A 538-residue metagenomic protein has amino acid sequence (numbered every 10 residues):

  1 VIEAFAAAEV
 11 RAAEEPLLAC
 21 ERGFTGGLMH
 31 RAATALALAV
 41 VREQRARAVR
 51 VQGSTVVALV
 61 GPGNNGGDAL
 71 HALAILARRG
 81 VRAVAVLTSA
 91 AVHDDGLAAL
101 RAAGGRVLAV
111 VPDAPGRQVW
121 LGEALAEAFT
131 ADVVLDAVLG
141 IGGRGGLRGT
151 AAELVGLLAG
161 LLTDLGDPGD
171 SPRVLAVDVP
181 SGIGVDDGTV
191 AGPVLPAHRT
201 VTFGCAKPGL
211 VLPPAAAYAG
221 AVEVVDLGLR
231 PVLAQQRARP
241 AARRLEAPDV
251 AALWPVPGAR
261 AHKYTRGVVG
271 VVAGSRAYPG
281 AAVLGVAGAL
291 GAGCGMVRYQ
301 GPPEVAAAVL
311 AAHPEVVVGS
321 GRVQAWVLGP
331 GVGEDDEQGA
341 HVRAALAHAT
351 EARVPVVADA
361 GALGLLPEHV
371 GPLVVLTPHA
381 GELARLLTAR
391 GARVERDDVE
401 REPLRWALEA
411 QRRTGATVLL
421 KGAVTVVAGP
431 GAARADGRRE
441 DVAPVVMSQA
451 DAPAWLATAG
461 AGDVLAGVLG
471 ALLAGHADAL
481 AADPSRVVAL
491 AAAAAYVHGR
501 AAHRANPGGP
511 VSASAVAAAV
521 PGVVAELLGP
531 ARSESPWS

Functional and structural regions predicted by a protein language model:
V1-T88, R199, C205-A360, G364-V375 (+2 more regions): Small-residue (G/A/S/T)-rich helix-start motifs and N-terminal tracts that mark the onset
L38-G140, G146-V177, H348-A349, P355: Nucleotide and nucleotide-moiety/phosphate-recognizing core
H93, R117, G184, A306-A307 (+1 more regions): Generic structural signal for helix capping and beta-alpha/helix-loop junctions
V110-W120, G182-V185, V250-P255, V357-L363: Short gly/ser/thr-rich secondary-structure transition/capping motifs
A128-D132, V194, S320-G321: A short, aliphatic-rich alpha-helical micro-motif
V133, V138-P240: Internal gly/pro-rich beta-alpha loop/helix module that stabilizes soluble enzyme cofactors or their anionic handles
